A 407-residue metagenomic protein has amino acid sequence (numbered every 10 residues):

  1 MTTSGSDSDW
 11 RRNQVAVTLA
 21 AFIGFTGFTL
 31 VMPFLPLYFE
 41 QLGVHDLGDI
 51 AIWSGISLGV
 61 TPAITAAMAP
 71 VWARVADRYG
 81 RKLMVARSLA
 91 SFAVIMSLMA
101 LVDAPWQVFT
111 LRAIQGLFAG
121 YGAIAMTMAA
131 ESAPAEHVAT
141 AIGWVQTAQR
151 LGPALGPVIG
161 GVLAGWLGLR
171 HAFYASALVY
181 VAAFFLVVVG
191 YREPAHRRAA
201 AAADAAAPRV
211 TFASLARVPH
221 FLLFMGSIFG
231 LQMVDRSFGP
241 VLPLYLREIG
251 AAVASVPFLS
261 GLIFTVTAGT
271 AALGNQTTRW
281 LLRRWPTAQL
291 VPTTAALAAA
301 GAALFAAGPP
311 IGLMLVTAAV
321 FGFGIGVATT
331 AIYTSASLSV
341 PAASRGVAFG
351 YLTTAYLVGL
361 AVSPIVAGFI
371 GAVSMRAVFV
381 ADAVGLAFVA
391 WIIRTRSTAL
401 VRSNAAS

Functional and structural regions predicted by a protein language model:
T2-R11, R192-F224, S407: Juxtamembrane intracellular "pre-TM" segments in multi-pass secondary transporters
F34-A51, V241-F258: Short amphipathic helix-loop junctions that connect adjacent transmembrane helices in Major Facilitator Superfamily/SLC
I56-W72, T265-Q276: Central cavity-lining transmembrane alpha-helices of secondary-active solute carriers, predominantly the Major
A67-D103, L282: Conserved MFS/SLC helix-loop-helix module at the cytosolic interface between two early adjacent transmembrane helices
L83-L98, A177, Q289-A303: Structural signature of the two symmetry-related core transmembrane helices
L111-R150: Cytoplasmic helix-loop-helix junction between adjacent transmembrane helices in 12-TM secondary transporters
Y121-A133, V327-V340: Intracellular juxtamembrane helix-capping segments at the cytosolic ends of symmetry-related transmembrane helices
A288-I332: C-terminal transmembrane helical hairpin of 12-TM major facilitator-type secondary transporters
